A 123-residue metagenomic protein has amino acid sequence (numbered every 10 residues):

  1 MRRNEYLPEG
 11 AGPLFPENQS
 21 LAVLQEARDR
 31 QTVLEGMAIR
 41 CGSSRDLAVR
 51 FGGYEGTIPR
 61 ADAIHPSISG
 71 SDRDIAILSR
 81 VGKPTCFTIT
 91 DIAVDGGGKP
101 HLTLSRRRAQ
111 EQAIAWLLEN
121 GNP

Functional and structural regions predicted by a protein language model:
M1-P123: Single-stranded RNA-binding regions, centering on S1/OB-family and related RNA-binding modules
